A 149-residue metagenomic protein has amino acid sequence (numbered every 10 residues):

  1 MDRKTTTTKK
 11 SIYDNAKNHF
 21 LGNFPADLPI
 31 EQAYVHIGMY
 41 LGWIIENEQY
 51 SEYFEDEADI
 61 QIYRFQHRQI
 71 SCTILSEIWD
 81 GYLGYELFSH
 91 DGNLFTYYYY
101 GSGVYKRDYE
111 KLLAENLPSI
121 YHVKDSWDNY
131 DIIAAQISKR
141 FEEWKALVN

Functional and structural regions predicted by a protein language model:
M1-D2, N149: N-terminal domain-onset segments
D2-I74, I78, L83, L87-F88: N-terminal low-complexity, intrinsically disordered segments
Y13-F20, K124-K145: Polar/charged low-complexity regulatory segments
N15-N18, N23, N47, N93 (+3 more regions): Detector for Asparagine
H36-Y40, Q49, K139-N149: Generic detector of bulky aromatic hydrophobic side chains
Q66-I132, Q136: Amphipathic protein-protein interaction modules
